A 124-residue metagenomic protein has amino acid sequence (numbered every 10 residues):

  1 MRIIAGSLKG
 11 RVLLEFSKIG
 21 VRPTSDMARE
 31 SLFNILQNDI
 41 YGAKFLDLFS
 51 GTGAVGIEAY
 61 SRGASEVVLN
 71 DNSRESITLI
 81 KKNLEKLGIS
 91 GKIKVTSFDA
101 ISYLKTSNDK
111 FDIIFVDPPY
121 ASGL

Functional and structural regions predicted by a protein language model:
M1-L124: Class I S-adenosyl-L-methionine-dependent methyltransferase catalytic core
